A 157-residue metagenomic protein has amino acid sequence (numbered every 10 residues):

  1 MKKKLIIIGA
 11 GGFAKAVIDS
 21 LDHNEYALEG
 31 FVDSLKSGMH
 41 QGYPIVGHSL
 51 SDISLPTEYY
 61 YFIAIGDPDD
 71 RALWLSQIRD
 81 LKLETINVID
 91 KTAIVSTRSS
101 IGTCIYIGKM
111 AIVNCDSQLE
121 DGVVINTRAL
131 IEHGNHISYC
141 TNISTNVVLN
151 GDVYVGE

Functional and structural regions predicted by a protein language model:
M1-H48, D52-S54: Hydrophobic, well-ordered beta-alpha structural blocks that scaffold small-molecule cofactor pockets
K2-K3, L28, P56-E58, K82 (+4 more regions): A general structural motif
G9, Y61, T85, E132-H133: Generic structural signal for conserved hydrophobic packing positions in ordered secondary structure
A10, S34-L35, I65, K91 (+2 more regions): Fold-independent oxyanion-binding glycine-rich loops and adjacent beta-strand/coil segments at enzyme active sites
G12-F13, D69-D70, S100: Short alpha-helical
I18-S20, L73-Q77, L119: Short amphipathic alpha-helical segments
K36-I94: Phosphate-bearing ligand-interacting subdomains that bind or position ATP/ADP/UDP/GDP/NAD(P) or nucleotide-linked
N87-E157: Structural signal for interior beta-strand "rungs" in well-ordered beta-sheet cores of soluble enzyme domains
